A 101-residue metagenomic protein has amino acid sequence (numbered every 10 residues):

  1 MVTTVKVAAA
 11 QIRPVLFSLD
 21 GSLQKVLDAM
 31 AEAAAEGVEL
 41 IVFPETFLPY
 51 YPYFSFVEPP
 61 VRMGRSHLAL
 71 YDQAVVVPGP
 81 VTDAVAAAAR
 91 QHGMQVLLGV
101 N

Functional and structural regions predicted by a protein language model:
M1-N101: Hydrophobic structural segments
